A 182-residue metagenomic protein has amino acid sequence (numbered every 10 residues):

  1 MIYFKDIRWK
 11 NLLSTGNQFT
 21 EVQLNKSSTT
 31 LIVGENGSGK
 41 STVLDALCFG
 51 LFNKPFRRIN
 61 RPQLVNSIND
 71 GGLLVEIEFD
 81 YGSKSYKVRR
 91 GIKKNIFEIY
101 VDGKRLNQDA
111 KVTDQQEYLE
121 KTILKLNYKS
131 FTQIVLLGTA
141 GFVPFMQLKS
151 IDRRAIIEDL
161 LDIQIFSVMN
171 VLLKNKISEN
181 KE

Functional and structural regions predicted by a protein language model:
M1-Q108: Extreme N-terminal "head/tail" segments of very large remodeling/mechanoenzyme assemblies
L31, K104-R105, Y128, Q133-E182: Extended, Lys/Glu-rich alpha-helical coiled-coil stalks
N36, L47, L51-P55, S83 (+5 more regions): Conserved NTP-handling cores and scaffolds of large molecular machines
V43-A46, D114, Y118, D152-D159: Alpha-helical scaffold elements adjacent to nucleotide-binding pockets in ATP/GTP-utilizing enzyme cores
N60, K111-V112, N127, K149: Helix N-cap and loop-to-helix transition residues
I77-Y81, T113-G141: Flexible, charged interface-and-hinge segments in very large macromolecular machines that mediate substrate binding
